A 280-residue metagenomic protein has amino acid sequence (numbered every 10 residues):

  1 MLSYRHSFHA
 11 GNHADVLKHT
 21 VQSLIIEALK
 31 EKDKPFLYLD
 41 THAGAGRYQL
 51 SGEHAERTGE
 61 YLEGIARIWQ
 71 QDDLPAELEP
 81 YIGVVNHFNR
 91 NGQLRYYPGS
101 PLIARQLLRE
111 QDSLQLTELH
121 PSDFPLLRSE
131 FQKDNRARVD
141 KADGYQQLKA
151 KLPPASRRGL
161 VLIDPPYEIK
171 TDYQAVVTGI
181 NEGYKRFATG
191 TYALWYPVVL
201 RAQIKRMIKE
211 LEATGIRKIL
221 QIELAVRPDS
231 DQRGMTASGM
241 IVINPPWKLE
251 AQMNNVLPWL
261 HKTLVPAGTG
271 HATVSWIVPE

Functional and structural regions predicted by a protein language model:
M1-E280: Class I S-adenosyl-L-methionine-dependent methyltransferase catalytic core
